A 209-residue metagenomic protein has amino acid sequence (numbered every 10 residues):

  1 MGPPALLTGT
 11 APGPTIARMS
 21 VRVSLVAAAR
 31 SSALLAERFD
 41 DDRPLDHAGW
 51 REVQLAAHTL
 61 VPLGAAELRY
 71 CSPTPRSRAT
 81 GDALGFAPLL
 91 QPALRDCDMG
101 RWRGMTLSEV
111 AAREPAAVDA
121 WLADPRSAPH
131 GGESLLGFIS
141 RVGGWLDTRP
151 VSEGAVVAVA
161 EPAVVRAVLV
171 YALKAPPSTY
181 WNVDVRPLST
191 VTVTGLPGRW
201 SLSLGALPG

Functional and structural regions predicted by a protein language model:
G2-R22, L63-A65, C97-E109, V170-G209: Acidic, low-complexity terminal tails and accessory targeting/binding regions of phosphate-metabolizing enzymes
T15, S20-L89, G131: Active-site-proximal alpha-helix that buttresses catalytic centers in soluble enzyme cores
V23, E67, S152-A163: Generic beta-sheet signal
P44, L84-V142: Phosphate-handling substructures
Q54-V61, I139, G143-P150: Generic structural signal for well-ordered alpha-helical scaffold segments
C71-S72, S140, V159-A160: Short beta-strand scaffold positions
A83, A167-Y171: Active-site signature of alpha/beta-hydrolase-fold catalytic machinery across serine- and Asp/Cys-nucleophile hydrolases
P162-R166, G195: GST superfamily/GST-like fold recognition
